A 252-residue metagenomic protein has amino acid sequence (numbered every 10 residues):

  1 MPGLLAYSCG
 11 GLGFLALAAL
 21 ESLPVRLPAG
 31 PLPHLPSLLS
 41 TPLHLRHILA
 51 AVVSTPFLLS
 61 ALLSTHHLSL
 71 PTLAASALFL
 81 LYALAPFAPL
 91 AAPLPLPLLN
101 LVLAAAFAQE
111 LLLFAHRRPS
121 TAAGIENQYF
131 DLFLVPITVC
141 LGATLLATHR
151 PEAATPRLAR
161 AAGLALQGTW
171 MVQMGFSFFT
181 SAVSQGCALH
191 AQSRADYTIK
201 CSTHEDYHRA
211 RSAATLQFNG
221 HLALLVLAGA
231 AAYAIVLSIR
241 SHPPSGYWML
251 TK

Functional and structural regions predicted by a protein language model:
M1-G3, L32-L45, R117-F130, A188-G220: Juxtamembrane membrane-interface segments at transmembrane-helix boundaries in membrane proteins
M1-L103, F107-E110, T180: Early transmembrane hairpin module of multi-pass membrane proteins
A6-G13, R209, S245-K252: Terminal intrinsically disordered, low-complexity, charge-rich regions
L12-E21, A77-P86, V139-A143, G168-F176 (+2 more regions): Hydrophobic core segments of alpha-helical transmembrane domains in multi-pass integral membrane proteins
A16-E21, R26-L27, I239, P244-K252: Sequence termini and other peripheral, non-core segments
S64-H66, P89-L94, R117-E126, R150-T155: Membrane-interface helix caps and helix-loop-helix hairpins in membrane proteins
L101-L113, G124-H149, P156-S177, A191: Alpha-helical membrane segments in multi-pass integral membrane proteins
H149-M249: C-terminal transmembrane module of eukaryotic multi-pass membrane proteins
